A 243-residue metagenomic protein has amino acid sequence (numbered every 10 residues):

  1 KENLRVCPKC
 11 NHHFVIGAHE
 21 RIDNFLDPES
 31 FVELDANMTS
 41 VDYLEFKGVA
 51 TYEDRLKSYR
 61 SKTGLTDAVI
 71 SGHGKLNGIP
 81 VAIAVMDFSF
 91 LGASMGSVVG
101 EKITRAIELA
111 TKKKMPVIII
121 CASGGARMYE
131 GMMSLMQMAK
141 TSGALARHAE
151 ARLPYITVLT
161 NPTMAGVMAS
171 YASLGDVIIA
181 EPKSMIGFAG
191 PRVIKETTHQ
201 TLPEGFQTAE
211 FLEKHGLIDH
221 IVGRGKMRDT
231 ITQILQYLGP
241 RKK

Functional and structural regions predicted by a protein language model:
K1-I156, P162, L174, E181 (+1 more regions): Terminal-region recognition feature
Y129, V167, A189-G190: Short glycine-/acidic-enriched loop or helix-start segments at secondary-structure transitions that form or flank
M164-Y171: Short glycine/serine/threonine-rich phosphate/pyrophosphate-binding segments that cradle anionic phosphate groups
A180-F188, V193, T198, L202 (+1 more regions): Mobile "lid/hinge" segments at catalytic clefts and subdomain interfaces of large enzymes
